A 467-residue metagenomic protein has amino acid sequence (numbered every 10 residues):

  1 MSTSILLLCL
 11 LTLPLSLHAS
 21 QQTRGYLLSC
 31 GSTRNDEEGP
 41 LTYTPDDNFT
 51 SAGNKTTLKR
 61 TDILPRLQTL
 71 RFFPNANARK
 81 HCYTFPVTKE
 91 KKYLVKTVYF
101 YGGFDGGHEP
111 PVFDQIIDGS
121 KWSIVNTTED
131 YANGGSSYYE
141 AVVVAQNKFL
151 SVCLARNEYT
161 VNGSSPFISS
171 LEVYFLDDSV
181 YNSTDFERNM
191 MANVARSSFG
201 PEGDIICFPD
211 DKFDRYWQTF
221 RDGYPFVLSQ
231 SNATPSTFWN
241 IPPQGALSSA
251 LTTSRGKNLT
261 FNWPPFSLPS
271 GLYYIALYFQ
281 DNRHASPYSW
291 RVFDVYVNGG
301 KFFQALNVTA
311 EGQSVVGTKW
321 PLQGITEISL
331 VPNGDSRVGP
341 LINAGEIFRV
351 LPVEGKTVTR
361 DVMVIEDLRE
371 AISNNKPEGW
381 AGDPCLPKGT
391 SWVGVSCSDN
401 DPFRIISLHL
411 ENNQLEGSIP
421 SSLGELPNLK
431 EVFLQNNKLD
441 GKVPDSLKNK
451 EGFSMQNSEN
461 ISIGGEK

Functional and structural regions predicted by a protein language model:
S2-S398, F403-Q414, S421, K467: Compositionally biased, intrinsically disordered or flexible polar/acidic segments
V350-G355, N436, D445, S462: Contiguous hydrophobic segments
P402-F403, G424-L429, S446-F453: Leucine-rich repeat
L410-N413, L434-N437, S458-I461: Consensus "Asn ladder" position of solenoid repeat domains
E416-S421, D440-D445, G465-E466: The feature encodes a structural signal of leucine-rich repeats
N428, K438-D440: Tandem repeat domain/solenoid detector
F453-K467: C-terminal capping region of solenoid repeat domains
